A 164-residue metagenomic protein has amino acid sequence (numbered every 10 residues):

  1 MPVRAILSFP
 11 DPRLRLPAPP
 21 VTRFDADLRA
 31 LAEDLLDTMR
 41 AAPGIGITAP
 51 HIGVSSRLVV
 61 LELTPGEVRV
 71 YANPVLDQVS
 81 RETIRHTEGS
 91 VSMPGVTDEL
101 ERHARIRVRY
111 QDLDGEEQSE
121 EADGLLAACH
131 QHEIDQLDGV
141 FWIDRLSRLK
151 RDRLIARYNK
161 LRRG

Functional and structural regions predicted by a protein language model:
M1-G164: Positively charged
